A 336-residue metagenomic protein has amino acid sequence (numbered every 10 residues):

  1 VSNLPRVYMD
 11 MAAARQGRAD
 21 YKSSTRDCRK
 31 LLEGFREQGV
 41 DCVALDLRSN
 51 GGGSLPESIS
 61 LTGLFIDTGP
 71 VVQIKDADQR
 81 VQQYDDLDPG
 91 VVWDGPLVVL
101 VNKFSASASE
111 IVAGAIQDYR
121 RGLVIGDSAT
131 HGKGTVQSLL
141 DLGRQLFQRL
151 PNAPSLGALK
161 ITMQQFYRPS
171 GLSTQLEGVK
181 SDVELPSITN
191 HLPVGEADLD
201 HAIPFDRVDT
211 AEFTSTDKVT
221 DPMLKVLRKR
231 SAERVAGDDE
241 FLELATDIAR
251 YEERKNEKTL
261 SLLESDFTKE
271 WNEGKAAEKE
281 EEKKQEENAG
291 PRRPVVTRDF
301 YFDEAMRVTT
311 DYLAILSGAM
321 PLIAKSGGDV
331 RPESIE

Functional and structural regions predicted by a protein language model:
V1, P70, P96, A158-T162 (+2 more regions): Generic structural signal for residues positioned in beta-strands
V1-L146, P294: Cleft-lining beta-strand/loop regions that shape enzyme active-site pockets
I66, Q79, I161, K180 (+1 more regions): Residue-level signal for pocket-adjacent positions within structured domains
P89, L146-L150, D206-F213: A general structural signal for short secondary-structure boundary/capping elements
V91, L142-G143, A197, K229 (+1 more regions): Alpha-helix boundary/capping detector
R120, I125-V194: Polar, glycine-rich mid-to-C-terminal structural blocks that act as macromolecule-binding/assembly scaffolds
Q165-D329: Conserved functional hotspot residues or short segments at active or partner-binding sites across diverse domains
S334-E336: Short, solvent-exposed mixed-charge patches
